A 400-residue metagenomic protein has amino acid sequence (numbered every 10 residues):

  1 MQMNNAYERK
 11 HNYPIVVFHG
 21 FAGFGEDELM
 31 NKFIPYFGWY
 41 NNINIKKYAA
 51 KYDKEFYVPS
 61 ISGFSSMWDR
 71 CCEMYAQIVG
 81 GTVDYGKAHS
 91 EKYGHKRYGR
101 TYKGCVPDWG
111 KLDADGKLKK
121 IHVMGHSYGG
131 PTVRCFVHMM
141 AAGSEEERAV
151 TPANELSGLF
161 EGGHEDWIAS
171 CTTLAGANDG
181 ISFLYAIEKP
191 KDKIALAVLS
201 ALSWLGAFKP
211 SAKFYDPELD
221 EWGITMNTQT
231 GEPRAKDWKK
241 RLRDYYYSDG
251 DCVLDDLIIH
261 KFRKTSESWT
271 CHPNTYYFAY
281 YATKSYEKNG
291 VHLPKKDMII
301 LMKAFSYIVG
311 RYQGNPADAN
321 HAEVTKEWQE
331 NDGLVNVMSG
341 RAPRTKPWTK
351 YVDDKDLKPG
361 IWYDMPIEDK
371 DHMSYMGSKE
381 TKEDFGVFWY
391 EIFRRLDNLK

Functional and structural regions predicted by a protein language model:
M1-M124, Y128-G176, G180-D192, L357 (+1 more regions): N-terminal non-catalytic accessory region
H138, S144-K400: Helical cap/lid subdomain of alpha/beta-hydrolase-fold lipid enzymes that gates access to the catalytic pocket
